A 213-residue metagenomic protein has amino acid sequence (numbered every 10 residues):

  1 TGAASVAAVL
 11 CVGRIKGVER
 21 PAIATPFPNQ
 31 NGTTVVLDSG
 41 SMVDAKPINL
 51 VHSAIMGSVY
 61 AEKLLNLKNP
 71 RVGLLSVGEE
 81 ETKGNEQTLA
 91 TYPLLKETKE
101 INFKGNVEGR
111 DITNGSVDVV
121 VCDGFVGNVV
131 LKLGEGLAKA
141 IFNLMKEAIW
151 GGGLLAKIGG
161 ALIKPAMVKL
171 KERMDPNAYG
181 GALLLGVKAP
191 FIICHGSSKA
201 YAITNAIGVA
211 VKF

Functional and structural regions predicted by a protein language model:
T1, E81-G84, W150-K157: A broad, low-specificity signal for short, low-complexity segments enriched in glycine/proline and polar/charged
T1-A3, E79-E80, F125-N128: Short glycine-rich anion-binding loops that position phosphate/pyrophosphate groups of nucleotides and phosphorylated
T1-R14, R20-S53, E62, L89 (+1 more regions): N-terminal loops that bind phosphate or other acidic moieties and the adjacent beta-alpha structural core
A8-R20, P26-V36, S116-V120, G124-F213: Glycine-rich phosphate/nucleotide-binding loop
V35-M42, R71-G78, P190-C194: Short glycine-rich or small-residue beta-strand-to-loop segments that form or flank ligand, phosphate, metal/Fe-S
V43-G109, D118: Glycine-rich phosphate/diphosphate-binding loop of Rossmann-like nucleotide-binding domains
L64-V72, I101-R110, G151-A161, P176-A182: Flexible, glycine/charged-enriched surface loops at secondary-structure junctions
T113: N-terminal small/polar loop signature for handling phosphorylated ligands or for N-terminal nucleophile
